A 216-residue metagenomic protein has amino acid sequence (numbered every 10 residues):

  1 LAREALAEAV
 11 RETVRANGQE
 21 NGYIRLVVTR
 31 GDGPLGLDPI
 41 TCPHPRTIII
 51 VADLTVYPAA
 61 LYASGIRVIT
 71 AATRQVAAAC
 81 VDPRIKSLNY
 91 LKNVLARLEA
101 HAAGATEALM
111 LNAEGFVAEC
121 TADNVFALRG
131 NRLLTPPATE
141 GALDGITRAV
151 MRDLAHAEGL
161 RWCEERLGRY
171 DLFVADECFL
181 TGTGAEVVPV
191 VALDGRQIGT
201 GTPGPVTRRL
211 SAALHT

Functional and structural regions predicted by a protein language model:
L1-L109, A113-F116, L143, D153-T216: Conserved alpha/beta cores of soluble small-molecule-handling proteins
A108-L109, F116-T139, D144: Glycine- and Gly-Pro-enriched alpha-helical subdomains that act as flexible, kink-prone "lid/hinge" or packing modules
I146-V150: Short amphipathic alpha-helical face segments that pack within enzyme cores and frequently flank/anchor catalytic
